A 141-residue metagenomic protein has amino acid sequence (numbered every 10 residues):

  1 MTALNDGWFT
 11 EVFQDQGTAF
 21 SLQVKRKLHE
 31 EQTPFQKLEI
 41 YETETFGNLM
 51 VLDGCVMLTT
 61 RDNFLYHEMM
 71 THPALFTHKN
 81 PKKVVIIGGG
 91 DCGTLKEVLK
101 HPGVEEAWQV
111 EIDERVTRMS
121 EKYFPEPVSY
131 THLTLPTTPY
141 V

Functional and structural regions predicted by a protein language model:
T2-E44: N-terminal auxiliary segments of SAM/dcSAM-dependent transferases
T2-F9, L58-L133: The AdoMet/dcAdoMet-binding core of the Class I SAM-like
V51-L52: A general beta-strand register signal
H132, T137-V141: Single conserved hydrophobic/aromatic residue that forms the stacking wall/gate of nucleotide- or nucleobase-binding
